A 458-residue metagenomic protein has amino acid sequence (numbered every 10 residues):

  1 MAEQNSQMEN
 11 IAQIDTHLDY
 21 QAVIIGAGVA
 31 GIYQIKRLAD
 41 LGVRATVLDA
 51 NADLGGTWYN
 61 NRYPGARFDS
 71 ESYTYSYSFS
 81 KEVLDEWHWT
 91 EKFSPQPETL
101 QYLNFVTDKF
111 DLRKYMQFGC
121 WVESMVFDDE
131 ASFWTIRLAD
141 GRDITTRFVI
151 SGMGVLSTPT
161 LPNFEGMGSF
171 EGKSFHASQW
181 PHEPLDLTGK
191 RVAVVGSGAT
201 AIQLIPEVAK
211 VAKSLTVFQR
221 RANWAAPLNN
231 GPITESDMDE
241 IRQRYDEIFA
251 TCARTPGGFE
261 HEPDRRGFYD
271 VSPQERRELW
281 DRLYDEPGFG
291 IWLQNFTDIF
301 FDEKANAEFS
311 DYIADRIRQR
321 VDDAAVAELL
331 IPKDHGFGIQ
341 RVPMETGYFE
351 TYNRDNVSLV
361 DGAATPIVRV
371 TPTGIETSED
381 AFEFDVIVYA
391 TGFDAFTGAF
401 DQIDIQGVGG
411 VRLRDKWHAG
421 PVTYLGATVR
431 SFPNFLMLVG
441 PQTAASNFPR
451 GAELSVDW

Functional and structural regions predicted by a protein language model:
A2-A22, A27-I32, K36-G168, E183-P184 (+3 more regions): N-terminal FAD-binding dinucleotide-binding subdomain shared by FAD-dependent oxidases/monooxygenases
W180: Short, acidic/glycine-rich phosphate-metal binding loop used to engage nucleotide
V192: Conserved class I S-adenosyl-L-methionine
I205: Ligand/cofactor pocket segment of small-molecule handling proteins
